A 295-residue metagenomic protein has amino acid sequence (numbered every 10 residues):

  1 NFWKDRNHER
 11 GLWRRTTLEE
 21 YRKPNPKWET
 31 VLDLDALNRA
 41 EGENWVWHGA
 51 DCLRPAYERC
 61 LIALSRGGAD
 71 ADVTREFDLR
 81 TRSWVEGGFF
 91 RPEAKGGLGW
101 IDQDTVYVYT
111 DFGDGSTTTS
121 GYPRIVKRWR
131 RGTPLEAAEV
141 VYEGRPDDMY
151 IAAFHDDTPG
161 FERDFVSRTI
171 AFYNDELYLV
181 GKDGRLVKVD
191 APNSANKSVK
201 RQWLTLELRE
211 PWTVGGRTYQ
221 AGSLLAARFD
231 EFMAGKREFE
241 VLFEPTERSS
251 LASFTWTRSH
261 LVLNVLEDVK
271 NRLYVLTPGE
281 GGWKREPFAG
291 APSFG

Functional and structural regions predicted by a protein language model:
N1-E19, K23-T30, L34-G295: Peripheral, non-catalytic segments that deliver or gate enzyme domains
